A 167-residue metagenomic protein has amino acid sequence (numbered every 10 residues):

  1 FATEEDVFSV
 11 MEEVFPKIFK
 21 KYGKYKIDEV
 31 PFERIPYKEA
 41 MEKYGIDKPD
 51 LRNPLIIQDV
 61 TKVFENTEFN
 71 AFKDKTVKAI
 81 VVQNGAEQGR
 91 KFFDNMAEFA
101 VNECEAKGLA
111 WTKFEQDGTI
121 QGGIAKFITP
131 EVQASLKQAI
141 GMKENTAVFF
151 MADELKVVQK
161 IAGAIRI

Functional and structural regions predicted by a protein language model:
F1-I167: Class II aminoacyl-tRNA synthetase catalytic cores and aaRS-like
